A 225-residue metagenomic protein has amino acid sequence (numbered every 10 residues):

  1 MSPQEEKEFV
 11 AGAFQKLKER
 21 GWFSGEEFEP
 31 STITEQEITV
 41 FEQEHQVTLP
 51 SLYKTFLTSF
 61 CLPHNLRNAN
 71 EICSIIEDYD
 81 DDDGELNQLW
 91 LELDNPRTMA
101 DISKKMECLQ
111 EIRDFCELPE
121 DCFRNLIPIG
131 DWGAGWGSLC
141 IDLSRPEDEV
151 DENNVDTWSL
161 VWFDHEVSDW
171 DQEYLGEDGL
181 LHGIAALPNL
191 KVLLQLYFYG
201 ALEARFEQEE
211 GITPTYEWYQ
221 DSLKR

Functional and structural regions predicted by a protein language model:
M1-A134, L223: A surface-exposed partner-binding patch
R20, Q88, G130, A134 (+4 more regions): Short, low-complexity intrinsically disordered segments
F41, F56-L57, I129, L139-I141 (+2 more regions): Hydrophobic beta-strand residues in large extracellular and virion-surface proteins
P63, P119, G133-L139, H165 (+2 more regions): Acidic interaction surfaces
S138-E166: Low-complexity, glycine/alanine/valine/leucine- and proline-rich hydrophobic stretches
N154-D156, S168-I184: Surface-exposed intrinsically disordered loops and tails
G183-R225: Long, compositionally biased interface segments
